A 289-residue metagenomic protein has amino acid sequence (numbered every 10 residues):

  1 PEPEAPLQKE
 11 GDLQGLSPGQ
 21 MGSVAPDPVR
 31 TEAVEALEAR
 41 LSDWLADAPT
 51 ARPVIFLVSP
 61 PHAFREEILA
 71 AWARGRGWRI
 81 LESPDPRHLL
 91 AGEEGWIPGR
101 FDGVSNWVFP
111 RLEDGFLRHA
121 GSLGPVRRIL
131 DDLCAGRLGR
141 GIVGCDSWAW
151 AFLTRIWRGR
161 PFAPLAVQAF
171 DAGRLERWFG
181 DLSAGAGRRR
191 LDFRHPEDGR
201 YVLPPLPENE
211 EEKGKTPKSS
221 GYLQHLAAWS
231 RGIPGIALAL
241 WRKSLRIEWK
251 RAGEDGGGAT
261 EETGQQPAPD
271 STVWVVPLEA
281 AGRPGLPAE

Functional and structural regions predicted by a protein language model:
P1-A51, R140-I142: A short, basic N-terminal segment
S42-W44, P60-R79: P-loop NTPase Walker A phosphate-binding motif
V54-V58: Short hydrophobic/aromatic beta-strand immediately N-terminal to the Walker A/P-loop
A73-G103, A120-L123: Short glycine-rich substrate-engagement loop in P-loop NTPases that contacts/grips substrate
V108, E113-W157, P164-Q168, A172-L175: Sensor-1/coupling segment of RecA-like P-loop NTPase cores
L165-S219, A228-W229: Conserved small helical "lid"/interfacial subdomain of P-loop NTPases
K215-R242: The conserved phosphate-sensing helix
A239-E289: Winged-helix-like regulatory helical subdomains adjacent to P-loop NTPase cores
